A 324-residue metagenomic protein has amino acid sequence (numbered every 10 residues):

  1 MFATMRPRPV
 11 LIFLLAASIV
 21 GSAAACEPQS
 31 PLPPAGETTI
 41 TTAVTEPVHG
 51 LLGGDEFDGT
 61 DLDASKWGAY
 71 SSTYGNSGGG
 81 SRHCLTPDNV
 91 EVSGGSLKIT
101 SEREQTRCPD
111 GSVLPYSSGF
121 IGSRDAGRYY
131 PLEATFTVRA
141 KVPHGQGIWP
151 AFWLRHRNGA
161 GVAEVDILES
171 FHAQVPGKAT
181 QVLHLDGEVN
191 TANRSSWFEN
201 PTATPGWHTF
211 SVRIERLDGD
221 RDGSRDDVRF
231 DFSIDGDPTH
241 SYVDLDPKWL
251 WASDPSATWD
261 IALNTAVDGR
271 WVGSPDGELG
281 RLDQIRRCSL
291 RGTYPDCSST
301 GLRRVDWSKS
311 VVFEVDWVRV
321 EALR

Functional and structural regions predicted by a protein language model:
M1-P31: Secretory targeting and sorting signals
P33-R324: GH16 jelly-roll
